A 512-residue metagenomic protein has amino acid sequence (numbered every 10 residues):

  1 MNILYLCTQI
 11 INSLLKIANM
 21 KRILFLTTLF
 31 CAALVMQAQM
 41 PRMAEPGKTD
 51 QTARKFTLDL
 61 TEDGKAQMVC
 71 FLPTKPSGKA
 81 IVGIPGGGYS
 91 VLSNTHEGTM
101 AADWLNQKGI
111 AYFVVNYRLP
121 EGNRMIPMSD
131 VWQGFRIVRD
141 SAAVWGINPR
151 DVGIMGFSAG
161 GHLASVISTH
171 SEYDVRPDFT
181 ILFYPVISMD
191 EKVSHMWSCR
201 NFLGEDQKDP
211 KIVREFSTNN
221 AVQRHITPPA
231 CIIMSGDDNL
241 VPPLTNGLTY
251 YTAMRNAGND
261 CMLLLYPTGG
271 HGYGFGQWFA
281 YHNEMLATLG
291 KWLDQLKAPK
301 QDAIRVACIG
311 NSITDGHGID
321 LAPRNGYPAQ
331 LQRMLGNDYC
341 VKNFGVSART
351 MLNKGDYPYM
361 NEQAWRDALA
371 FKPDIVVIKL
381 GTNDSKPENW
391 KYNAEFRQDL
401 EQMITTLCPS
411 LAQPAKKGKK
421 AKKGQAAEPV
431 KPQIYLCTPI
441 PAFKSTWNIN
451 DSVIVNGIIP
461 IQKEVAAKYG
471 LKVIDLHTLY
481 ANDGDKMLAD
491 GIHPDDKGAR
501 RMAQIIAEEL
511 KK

Functional and structural regions predicted by a protein language model:
S93-T95, M100, V115-P149, G276-E284: Catalytic nucleophile-loop/oxyanion-hole region of alpha/beta-hydrolase and closely related hydrolase-like folds
Q133-M196, V213: Primarily recognizes the serine-hydrolase "nucleophile elbow" in alpha/beta-hydrolase and SGNH/GDSL folds
M196, D302-A307, I313-E401, V453: Conserved SGNH/GDSL esterase-like catalytic core that processes O-acyl groups on lipids and polysaccharides
I232-M234: Short beta-strand/loop motif that positions the catalytic acidic residue of the alpha/beta-hydrolase fold
N239-N246: Conserved alpha/beta-hydrolase "acid-adjacent" motif
L248-K300, D496: C-terminal catalytic histidine-bearing segment of alpha/beta-hydrolase fold enzymes
G270-G276, I319, I440-K512: Catalytic His-Asp segment of secreted/periplasmic serine-dependent ester chemistry enzymes
K379-N383, T406-N456: Active-site segments of SGNH/GDSL-like serine hydrolases that catalyze O-acetyl group transfer/hydrolysis on lipids
